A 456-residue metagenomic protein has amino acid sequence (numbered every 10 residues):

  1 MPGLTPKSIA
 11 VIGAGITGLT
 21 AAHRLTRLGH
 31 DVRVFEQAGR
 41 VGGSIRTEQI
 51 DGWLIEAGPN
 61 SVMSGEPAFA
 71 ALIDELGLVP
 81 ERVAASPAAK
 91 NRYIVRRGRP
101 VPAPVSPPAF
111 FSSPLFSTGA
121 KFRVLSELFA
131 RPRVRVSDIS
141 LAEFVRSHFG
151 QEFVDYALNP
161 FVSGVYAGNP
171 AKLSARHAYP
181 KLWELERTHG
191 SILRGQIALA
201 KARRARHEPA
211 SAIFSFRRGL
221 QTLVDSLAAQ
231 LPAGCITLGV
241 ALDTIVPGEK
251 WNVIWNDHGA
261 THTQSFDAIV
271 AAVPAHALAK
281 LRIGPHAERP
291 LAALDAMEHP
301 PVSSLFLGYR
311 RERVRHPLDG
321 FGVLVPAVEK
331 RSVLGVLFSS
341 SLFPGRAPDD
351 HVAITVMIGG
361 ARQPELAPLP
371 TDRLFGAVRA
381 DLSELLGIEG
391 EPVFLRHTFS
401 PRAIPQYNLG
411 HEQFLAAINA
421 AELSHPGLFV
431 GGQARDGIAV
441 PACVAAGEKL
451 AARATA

Functional and structural regions predicted by a protein language model:
L4, L28, L238-I354, A361-P368 (+3 more regions): Mid-domain catalytic core of redox enzymes that form a hydrophobic substrate pocket/lid adjacent to a catalytic redox
K7-V34: N-terminal Rossmann-like FAD-binding beta1-loop-alpha1 element of flavoenzymes
I9, H30-V32, I269, P392-L395: Hydrophobic anchor at the start of a short beta-strand that flanks the dinucleotide cofactor-binding loop
T17, R40, H276: Conserved Rossmann-like nucleotide-cofactor binding loop
T26-I50: Glycine-rich FAD pyrophosphate-binding loop
D51-R133: Dinucleotide-binding Rossmann-like beta1-alpha1 core, especially the glycine-rich loop that anchors the ADP
A88, R123-W251, S265: Active-site/ligand-binding neighborhood in enzyme catalytic cores
P104-P108, P317-G320, L334-A456: Conserved flavin/dinucleotide-binding core of flavoenzymes
